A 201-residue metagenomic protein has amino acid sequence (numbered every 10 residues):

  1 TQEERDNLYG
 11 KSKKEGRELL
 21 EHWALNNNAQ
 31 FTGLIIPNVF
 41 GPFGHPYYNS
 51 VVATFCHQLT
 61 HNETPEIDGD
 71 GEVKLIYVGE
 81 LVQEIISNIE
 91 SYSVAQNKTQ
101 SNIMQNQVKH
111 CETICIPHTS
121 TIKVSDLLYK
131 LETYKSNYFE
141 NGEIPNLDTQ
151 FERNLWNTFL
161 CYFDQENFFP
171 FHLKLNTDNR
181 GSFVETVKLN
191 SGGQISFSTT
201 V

Functional and structural regions predicted by a protein language model:
T1-R5: NAD(P)H-binding glycine-rich loop region in Rossmannoid oxidoreductase-like domains and their noncatalytic homologs
D6-P37, S50-H61: Active-site Tyr-X1-5-Lys
G33, L75, T121: Short aromatic/basic micro-patch
L34, I116, T186: Hydrophobic residues at beta-strand termini and immediately following loops that shape nucleotide-binding pockets
P37-N38, H57-I76, K109-P117: A conserved pocket-lining segment of Rossmann-fold NAD(P)-dependent short-chain dehydrogenase/reductase
G44-T54, G69-S91, S125: Substrate-positioning beta->alpha
S87-L175: Mid/C-terminal beta-alpha module of Rossmann-like enzyme folds, strongest in SDR-family dehydrogenases/epimerases
N167-V201: A short glycine-rich, His/Asp/Glu-containing loop-to-beta-strand
